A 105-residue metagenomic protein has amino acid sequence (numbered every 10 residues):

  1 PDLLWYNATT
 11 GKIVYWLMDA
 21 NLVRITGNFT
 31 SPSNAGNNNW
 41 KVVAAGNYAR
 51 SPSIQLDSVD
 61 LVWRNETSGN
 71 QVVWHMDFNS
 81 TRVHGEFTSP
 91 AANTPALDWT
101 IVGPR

Functional and structural regions predicted by a protein language model:
P1-R105: Trp/Gly-enriched beta-strand/coil motifs that build multi-repeat beta-propeller-like domains and related W-rich binding
